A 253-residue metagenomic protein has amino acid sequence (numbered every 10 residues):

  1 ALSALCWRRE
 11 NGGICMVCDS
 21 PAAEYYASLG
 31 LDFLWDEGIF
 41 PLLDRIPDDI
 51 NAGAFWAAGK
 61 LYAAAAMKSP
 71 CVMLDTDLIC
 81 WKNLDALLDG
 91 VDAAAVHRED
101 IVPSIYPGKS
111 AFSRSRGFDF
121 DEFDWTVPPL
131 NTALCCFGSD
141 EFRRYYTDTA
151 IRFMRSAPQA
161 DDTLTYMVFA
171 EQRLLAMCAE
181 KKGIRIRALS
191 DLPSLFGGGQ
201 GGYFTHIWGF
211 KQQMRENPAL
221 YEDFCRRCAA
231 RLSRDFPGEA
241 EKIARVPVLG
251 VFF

Functional and structural regions predicted by a protein language model:
A1-P47, W208-F253: N-terminal anchoring/stem segment of glycosyltransferases
L2, D44-M73, W81: A conserved donor-nucleotide-binding helix/loop in the catalytic core of Leloir-type glycosyltransferases
R9-G13, A66-C71, D89-D92: Short glycine/proline-enriched coil/turn segments at helix->beta-strand junctions
G13-V17, V72, R187: A structural signal for isolated positions on well-ordered beta-strands in alpha/beta enzyme cores
T76: Short acidic donor-binding/metal-coordinating loop in glycosyltransferase active sites
W81-S115: Conserved donor-nucleotide/metal-binding helix-loop-beta segment in metal-dependent transferases, i.e., the alpha-helix
S113-T126: Short, flexible, basic/aromatic active-site loop/helix in glycosyltransferases
W125-R215: Catalytic core and acceptor-binding pocket of nucleotide-sugar-dependent glycosyltransferases
